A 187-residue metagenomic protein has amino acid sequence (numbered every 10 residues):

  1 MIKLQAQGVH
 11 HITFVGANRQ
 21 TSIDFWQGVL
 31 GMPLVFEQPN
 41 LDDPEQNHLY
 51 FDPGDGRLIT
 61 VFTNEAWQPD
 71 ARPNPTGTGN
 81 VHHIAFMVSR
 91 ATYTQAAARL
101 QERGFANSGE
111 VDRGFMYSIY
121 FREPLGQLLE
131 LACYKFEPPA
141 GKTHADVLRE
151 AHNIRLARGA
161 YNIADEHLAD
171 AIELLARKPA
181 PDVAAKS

Functional and structural regions predicted by a protein language model:
M1-F14: Short, extreme N-terminal leader segments that mark the start of a protein/domain
Q7, A17-Q20, A66, T78-G79 (+3 more regions): Vicinal oxygen chelate
V15-I59: Core segments of cupin and vicinal oxygen chelate
E45, W67-R72: A short, acidic/glycine-rich surface segment
L58-V61, E130-L131: Short glycine-/small-residue motifs
R149-N153: Conserved phosphoryl-transfer catalytic core
